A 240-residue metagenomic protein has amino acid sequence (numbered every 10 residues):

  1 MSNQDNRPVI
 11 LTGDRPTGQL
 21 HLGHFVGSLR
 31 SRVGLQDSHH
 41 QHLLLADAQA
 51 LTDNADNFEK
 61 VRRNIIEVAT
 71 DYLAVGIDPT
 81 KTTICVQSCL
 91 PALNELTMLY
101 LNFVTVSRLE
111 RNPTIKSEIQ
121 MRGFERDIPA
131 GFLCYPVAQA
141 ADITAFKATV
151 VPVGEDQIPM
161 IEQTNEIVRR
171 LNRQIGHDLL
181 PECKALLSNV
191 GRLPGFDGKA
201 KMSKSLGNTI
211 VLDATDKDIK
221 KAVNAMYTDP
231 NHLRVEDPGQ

Functional and structural regions predicted by a protein language model:
S2-A141: N-terminal Rossmann-like or analogous alpha/beta NTP/dinucleotide-binding catalytic cores that position adenine
K116-Q240: Active-site cores that bind ATP or allylic diphosphates and position pyrophosphate for catalysis
